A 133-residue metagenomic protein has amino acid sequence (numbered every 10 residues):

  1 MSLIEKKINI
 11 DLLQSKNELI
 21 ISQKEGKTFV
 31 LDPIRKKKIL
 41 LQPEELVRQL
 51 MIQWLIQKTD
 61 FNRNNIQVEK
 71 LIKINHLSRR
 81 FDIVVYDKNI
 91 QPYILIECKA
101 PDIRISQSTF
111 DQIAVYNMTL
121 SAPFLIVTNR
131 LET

Functional and structural regions predicted by a protein language model:
S2-F124, L131-T133: A short, conserved, highly charged catalytic patch centered on acidic carboxylates
